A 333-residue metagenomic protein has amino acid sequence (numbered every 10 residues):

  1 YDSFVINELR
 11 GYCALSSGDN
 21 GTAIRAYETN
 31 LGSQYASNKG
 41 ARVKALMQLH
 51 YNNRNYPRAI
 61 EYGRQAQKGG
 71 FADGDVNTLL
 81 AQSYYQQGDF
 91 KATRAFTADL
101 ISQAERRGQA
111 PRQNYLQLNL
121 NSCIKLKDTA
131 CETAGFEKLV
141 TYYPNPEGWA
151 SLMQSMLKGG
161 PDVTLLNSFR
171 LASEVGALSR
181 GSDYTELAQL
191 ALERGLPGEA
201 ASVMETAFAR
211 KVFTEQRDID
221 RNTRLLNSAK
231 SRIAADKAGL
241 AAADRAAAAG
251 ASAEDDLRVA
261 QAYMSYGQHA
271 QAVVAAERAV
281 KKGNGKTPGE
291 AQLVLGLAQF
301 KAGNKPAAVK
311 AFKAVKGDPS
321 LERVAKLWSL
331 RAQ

Functional and structural regions predicted by a protein language model:
Y1-N7, Q34-A45, R58, G69-L79 (+10 more regions): Generic helix N-cap/helix-start motif at coil->alpha-helix transitions
Y1-Q67: Post-signal peptide N-terminal segment of secreted/secretory-pathway proteins
A14, H50, Y84, C123 (+5 more regions): Residue at a conserved register position within TPR or TPR-like alpha-solenoid repeats
S17, N53, Q87, L126-K127 (+4 more regions): Structural motif corresponding to the intra-repeat A-B loop/turn of tetratricopeptide repeats
N20-L31, Y56-K68, K91-A104, K127-T141 (+5 more regions): Alpha-helical repeat scaffolds
Y35, A172-S179, A229-A253, N284: TPR-adjacent "capping" and linker segments in tetratricopeptide-repeat scaffold/adaptor proteins
R180-D183, Q189-K237: Long, contiguous interaction/recruitment modules in multidomain scaffold/adaptor proteins
A251-Q333: C-terminal soluble interaction/assembly domains
